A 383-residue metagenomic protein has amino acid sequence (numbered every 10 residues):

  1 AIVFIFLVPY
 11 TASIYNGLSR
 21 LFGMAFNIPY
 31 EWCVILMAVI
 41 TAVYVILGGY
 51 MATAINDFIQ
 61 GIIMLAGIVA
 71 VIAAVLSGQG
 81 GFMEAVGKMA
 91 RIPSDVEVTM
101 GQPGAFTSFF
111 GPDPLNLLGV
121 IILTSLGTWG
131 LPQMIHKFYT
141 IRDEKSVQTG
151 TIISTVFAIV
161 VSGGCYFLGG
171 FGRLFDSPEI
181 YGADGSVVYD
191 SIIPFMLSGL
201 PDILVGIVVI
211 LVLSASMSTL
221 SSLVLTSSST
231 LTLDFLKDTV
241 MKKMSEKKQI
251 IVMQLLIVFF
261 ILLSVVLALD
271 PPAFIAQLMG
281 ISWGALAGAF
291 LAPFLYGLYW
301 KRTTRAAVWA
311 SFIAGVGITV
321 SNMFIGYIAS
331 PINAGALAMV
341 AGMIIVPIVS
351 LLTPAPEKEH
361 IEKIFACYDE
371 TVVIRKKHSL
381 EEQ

Functional and structural regions predicted by a protein language model:
A1-Q383: Membrane-embedded helix-loop-helix hairpins and adjacent transmembrane boundary segments in multi-pass transporters
